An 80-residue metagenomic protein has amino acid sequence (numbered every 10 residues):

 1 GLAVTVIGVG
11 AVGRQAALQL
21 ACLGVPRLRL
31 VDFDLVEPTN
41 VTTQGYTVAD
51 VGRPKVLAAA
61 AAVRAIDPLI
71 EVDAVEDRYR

Functional and structural regions predicted by a protein language model:
G1-R80: Adenine nucleotide-associated cytosolic modules
